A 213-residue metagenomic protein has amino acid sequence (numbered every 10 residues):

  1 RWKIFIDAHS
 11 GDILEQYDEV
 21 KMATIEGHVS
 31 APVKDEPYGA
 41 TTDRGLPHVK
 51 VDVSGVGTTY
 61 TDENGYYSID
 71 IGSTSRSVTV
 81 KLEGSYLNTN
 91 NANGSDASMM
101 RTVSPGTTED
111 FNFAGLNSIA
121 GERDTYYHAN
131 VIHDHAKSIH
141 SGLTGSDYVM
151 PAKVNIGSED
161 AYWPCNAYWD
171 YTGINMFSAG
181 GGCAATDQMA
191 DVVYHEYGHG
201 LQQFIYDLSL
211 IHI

Functional and structural regions predicted by a protein language model:
R1-V193, Y197-L210: Zymogen propeptides/activation segments of proteases
